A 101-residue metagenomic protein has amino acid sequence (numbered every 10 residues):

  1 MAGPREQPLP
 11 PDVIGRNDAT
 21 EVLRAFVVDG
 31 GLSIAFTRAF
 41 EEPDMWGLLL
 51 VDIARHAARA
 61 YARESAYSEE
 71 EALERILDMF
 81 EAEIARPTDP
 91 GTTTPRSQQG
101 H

Functional and structural regions predicted by a protein language model:
M1-H101: Solvent-exposed interaction surfaces and binding hotspots enriched for charged
